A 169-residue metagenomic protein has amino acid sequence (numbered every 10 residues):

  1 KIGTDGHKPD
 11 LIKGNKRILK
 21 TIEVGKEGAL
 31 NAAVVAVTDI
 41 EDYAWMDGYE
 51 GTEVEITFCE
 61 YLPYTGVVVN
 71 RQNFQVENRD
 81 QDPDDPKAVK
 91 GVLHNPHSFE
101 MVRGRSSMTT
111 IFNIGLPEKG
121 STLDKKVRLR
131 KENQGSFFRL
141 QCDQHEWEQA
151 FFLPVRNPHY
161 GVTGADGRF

Functional and structural regions predicted by a protein language model:
I2-F169: Extracytoplasmic copper-binding redox domains, predominantly the cupredoxin/blue-copper superfamily
